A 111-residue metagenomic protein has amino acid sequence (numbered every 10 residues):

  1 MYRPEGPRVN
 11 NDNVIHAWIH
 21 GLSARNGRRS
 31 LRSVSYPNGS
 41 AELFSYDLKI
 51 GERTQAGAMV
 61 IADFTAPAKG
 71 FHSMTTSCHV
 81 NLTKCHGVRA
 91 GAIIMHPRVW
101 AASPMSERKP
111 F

Functional and structural regions predicted by a protein language model:
M1-F111: Terminal leader/tail segments of proteins
